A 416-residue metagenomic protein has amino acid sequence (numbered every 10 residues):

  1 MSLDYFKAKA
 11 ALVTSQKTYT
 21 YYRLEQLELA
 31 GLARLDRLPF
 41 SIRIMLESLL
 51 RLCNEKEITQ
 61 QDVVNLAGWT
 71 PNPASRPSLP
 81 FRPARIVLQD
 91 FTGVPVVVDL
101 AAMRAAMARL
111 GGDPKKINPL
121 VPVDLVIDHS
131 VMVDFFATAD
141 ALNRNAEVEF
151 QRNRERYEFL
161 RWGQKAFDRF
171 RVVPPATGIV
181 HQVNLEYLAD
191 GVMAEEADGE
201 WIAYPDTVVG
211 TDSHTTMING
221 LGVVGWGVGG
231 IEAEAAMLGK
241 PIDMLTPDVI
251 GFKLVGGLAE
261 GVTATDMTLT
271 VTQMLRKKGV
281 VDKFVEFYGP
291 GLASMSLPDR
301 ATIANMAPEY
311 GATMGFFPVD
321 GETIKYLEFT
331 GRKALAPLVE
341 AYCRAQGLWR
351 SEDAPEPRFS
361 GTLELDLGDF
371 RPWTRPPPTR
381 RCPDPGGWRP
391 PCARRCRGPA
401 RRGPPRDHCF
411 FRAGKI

Functional and structural regions predicted by a protein language model:
M1-I416: Fe-S-dependent hydro-lyases/dehydratases of central metabolism
